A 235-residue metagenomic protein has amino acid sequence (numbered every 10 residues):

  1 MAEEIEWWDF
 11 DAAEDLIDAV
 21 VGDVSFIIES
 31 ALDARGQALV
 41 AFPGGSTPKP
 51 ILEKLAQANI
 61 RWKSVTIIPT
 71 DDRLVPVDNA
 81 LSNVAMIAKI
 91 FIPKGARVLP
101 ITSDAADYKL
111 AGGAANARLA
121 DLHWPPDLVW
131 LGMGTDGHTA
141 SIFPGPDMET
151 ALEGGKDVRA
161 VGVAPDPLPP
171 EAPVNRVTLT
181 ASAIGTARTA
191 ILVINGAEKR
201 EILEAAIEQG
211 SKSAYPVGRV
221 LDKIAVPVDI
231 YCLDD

Functional and structural regions predicted by a protein language model:
M1-V40: N-terminal glycine-/serine-/threonine-rich phosphate-binding loop
A2-E4, K63-W130: Ligand-binding beta-strand-loop-alpha-helix segment within the catalytic cores of soluble metabolic enzymes
E29-Q57: Glycine-rich N-terminal segment of FAD-binding domains in flavoprotein oxidoreductases, spanning the beta-loop-helix
F42-T47, L131-T135, N195: Glycine-rich beta-strand-to-loop/alpha-helix junction loops that act as flexible
K54-W62, A85-K89, P144-E153, E208-Q209: A glycine- and small-aliphatic-rich helix-loop capping segment at beta-alpha/alpha-beta transitions that lines
A58-T66, L152-G154, S182-A187, L221-A225: Short, conserved loop/helix-junction motifs that constitute active-site signature segments in enzyme catalytic cores
T135-S182: Class I SAM-dependent methyltransferase SAM-binding "motif I" and its flanking Rossmann-like core
T180-S182, T186-D235: ATP/nucleoside-binding phosphotransfer catalytic cores, i.e., glycine-rich phosphate-binding loops
